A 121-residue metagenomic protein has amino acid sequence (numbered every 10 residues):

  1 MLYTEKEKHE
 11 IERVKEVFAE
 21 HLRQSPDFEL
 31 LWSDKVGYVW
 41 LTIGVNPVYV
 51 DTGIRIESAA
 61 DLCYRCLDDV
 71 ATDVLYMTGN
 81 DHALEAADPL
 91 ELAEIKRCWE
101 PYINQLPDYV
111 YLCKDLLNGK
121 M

Functional and structural regions predicted by a protein language model:
L2-K8, R13, A86-M121: Terminal low-complexity interaction tails
L2-W32: Negatively charged, low-complexity tracts enriched in Asp/Glu with abundant Ser/Thr
E20, V48-Y49, L116-N118: Compositionally biased, intrinsically disordered low-complexity regions
L22, P26, L30, V74 (+2 more regions): Residue-level signal for secondary-structure boundary elements
S33-D108: Acidic, low-complexity, intrinsically disordered interaction modules
